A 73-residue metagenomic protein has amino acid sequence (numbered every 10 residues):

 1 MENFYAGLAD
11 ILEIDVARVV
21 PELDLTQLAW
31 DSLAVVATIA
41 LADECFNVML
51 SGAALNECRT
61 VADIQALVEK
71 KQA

Functional and structural regions predicted by a protein language model:
M1-A17, K70-A73: Thiotemplate assembly-line natural product biosynthesis machinery
M1-Y5, L25-W30: Phosphate-binding glycine-rich loops and adjacent basic patches that engage nucleotide phosphates, nucleic-acid
Y5, V35-V36, V61: A general structural signal for well-ordered alpha-helical segments in protein cores
D10-L28, N47-L55: Phosphopantetheine carrier-protein modules
T26-E44: Phosphopantetheine-attachment site and its flanking helix in carrier
I39, N47-A73: C-terminal structural segments of small proteins and small subunits
